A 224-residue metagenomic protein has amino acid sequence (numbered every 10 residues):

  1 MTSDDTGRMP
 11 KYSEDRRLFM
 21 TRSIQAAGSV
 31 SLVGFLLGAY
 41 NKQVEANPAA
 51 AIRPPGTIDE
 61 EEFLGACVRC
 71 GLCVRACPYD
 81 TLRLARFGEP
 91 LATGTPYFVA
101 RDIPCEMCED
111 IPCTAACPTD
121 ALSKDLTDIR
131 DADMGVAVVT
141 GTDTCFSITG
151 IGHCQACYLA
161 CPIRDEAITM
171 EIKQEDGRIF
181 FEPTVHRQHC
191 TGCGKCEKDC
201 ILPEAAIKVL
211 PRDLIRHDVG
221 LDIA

Functional and structural regions predicted by a protein language model:
M1-A224: Non-ligating segments of multi-cofactor redox enzymes
